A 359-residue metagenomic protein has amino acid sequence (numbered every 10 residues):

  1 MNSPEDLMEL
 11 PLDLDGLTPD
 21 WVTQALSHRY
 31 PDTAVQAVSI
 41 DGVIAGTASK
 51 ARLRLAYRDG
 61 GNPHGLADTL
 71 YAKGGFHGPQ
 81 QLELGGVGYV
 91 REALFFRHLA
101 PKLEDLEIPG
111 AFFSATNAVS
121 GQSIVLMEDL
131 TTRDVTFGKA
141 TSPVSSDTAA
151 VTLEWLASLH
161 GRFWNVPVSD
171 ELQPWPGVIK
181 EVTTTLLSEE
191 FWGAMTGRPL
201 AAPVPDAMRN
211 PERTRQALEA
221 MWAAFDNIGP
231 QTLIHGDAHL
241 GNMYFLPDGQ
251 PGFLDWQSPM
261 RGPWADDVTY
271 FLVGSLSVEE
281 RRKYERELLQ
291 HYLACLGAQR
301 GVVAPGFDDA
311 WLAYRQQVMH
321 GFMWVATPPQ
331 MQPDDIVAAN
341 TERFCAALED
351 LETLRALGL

Functional and structural regions predicted by a protein language model:
M1-G46, R58-A67, K139, D170 (+6 more regions): Regulatory N- and C-terminal appendages and interdomain linkers associated with kinase/kinase-like NTP transferase
N2-S3, P247-G252, D266-V273: Short acidic (Asp/Glu) and glycine-rich catalytic loops that position anionic groups and cofactors
V38-T185, W264: Conserved ATP-binding subdomain of kinase catalytic cores across diverse folds
G42, V119, T148, P230-D237 (+5 more regions): Secondary-structure capping and boundary motifs in well-ordered enzyme cores
G46-N62, Y71, L218-W264: Active-site acidic catalytic loop and adjacent metal/ATP-binding pocket of ATP-dependent phosphoryl transfer enzymes
L84, L94, H98, S258-R261 (+3 more regions): Active-site activation/catalytic loop segments of kinase-like enzymes and analogous catalytic loops in related
V135-H235, P247, R343, A347-L359: ATP-dependent phospho-/nucleotidyl transfer catalytic cores
T136-S145, F253-Q257, L272-L276: Short helix/strand-bridging catalytic loops that position acidic/His residues to coordinate divalent metals and engage
